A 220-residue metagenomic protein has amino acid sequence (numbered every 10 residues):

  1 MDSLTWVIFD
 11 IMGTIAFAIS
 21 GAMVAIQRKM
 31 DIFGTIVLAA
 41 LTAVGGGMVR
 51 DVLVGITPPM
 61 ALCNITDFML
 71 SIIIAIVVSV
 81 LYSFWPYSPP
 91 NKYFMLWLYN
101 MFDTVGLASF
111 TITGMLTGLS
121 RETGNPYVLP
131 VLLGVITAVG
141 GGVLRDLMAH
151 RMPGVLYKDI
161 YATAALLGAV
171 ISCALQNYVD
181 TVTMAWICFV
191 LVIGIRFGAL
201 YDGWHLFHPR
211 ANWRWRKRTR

Functional and structural regions predicted by a protein language model:
M1, S88, K92-M95, H205-R220: Intrinsically disordered, low-complexity non-transmembrane regions of multi-pass membrane transporters
M1-T5, V52-C63, M115-L129, A174-M184: Helix-coil boundary and interhelical linker segments in multi-pass alpha-helical membrane proteins
D2-I15, A61-I74, N125-A138: Structural signature of hydrophobic alpha-helical transmembrane segments
I19-R28, S79-Y93, V143-P153, A199-F207: C-terminal ends of transmembrane helices
A22, V37-L41, M48-V54, L132 (+3 more regions): Short, structured motif recognition centered on aromatic/hydrophobic residues
A39-G47, L98-G114, G134-I136, I160-C173 (+1 more regions): Small-residue-rich segments of transmembrane alpha-helices in multi-pass membrane proteins, especially helix faces
I56-T66, S83-Y127: Interhelical loops and loop-helix junctions of multi-pass membrane transporters/channels
C63-M69, P126, Y157-L166, V179-V190: Loop-to-transmembrane alpha-helix initiation sites
